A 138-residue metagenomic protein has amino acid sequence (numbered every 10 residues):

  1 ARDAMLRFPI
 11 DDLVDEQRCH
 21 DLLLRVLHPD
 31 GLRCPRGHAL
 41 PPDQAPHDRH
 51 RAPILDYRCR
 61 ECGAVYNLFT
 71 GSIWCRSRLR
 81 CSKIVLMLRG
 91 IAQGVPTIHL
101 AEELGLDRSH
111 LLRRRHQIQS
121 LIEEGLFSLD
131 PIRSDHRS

Functional and structural regions predicted by a protein language model:
A1-S138: Residue-level recognition of single "structural anchor" positions that define or cap local secondary structure
